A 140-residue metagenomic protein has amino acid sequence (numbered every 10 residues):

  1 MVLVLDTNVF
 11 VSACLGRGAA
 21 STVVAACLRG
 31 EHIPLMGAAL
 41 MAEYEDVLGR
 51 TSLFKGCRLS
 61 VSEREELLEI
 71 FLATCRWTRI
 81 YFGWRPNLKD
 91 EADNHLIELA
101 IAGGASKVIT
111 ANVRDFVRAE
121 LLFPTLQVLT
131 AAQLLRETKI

Functional and structural regions predicted by a protein language model:
M1-M36: Short, well-structured N-terminal submotif of metal-dependent ribonuclease cores
A13-C14, V47, G56, A119 (+1 more regions): Residues that scaffold the ATP/ADP-binding catalytic core of kinase and kinase-like folds
R17-A20, V24-A25, G49-R50, L122-T125: Short, glycine/charged-enriched secondary-structure capping and boundary segments
L28-G83: PIN-domain endoribonuclease scaffold, especially VapC-family toxins
A38-A39, A111-V113: Short secondary-structure boundary segments
L72-V108: Active-site neighborhoods of divalent-metal-dependent phosphate/nucleic-acid chemistry enzymes
N94, I101-K107, V113-I140: Acidic, PIN/NYN-like endoribonuclease modules and their adjacent C-terminal/linker elements
